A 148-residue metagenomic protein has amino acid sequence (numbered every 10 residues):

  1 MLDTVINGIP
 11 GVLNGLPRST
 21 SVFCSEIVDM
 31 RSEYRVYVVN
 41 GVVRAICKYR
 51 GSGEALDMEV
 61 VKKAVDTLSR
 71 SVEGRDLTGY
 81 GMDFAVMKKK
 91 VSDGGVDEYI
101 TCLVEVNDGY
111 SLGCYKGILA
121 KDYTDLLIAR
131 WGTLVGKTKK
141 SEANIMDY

Functional and structural regions predicted by a protein language model:
M1-V72: Active-site nucleotide/adenylate-binding loops and adjacent lid/helix of ATP-dependent enzymes
S25-E26, D76-S92: A short glycine-rich, hydrophobically flanked beta-strand micro-motif that places a catalytic Asp/Glu for divalent metal
E33, G79-G81, L103: Extracellular structured ligand-interaction cores
G41, Y49, D83-K89, V106-S111: Short, loop-centered acidic/histidine patches that primarily coordinate divalent metals
E54-D57, F84, A120: Short amphipathic alpha-helix initiation/capping segments at coil-to-helix junctions
R75, K90-Y148: C-terminal active-site "lid" helix and adjoining low-complexity regulatory extension at the edge of ATP-using catalytic
